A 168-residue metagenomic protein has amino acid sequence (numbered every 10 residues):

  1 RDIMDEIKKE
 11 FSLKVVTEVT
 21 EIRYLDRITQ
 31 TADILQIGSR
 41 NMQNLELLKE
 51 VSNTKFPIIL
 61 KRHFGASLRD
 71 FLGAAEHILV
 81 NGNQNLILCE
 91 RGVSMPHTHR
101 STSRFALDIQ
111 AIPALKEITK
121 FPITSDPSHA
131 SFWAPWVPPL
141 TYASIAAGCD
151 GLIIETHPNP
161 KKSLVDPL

Functional and structural regions predicted by a protein language model:
R1-A32, N44-L47: N-terminal active-site wall of soluble small-molecule enzyme domains
E6-S12, I28-I34, N53-I59, F121-T124: Short, surface-exposed connector motifs at secondary-structure boundaries
V16-V19, G38, K61, S128: Structural motif
Q36-M42: Acidic, His- and aromatic-enriched active-site or binding-groove loops in soluble protein domains that engage sugars
L45, K49-N159: Catalytic alpha/beta core domains of metabolic enzymes, predominantly
P158-L168: C-terminal helical cap(s) of enzyme catalytic domains, especially alpha/beta-barrels
